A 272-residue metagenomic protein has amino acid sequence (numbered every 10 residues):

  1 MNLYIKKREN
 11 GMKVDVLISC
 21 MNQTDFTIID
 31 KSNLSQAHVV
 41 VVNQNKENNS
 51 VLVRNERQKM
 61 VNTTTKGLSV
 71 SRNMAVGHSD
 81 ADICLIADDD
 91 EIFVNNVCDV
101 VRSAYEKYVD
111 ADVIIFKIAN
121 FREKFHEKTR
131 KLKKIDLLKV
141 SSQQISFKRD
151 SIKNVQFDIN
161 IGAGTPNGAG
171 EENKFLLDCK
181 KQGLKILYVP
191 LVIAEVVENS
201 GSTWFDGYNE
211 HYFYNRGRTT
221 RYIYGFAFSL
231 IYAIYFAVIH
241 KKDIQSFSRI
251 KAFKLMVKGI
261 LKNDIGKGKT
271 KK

Functional and structural regions predicted by a protein language model:
M1-S32: N-proximal low-complexity "stem/linker" segments adjacent to membrane-targeting elements
D25-N62: Acidic donor-binding segment of Leloir-type glycosyltransferases
T63-S79: Glycine-rich, basic loop-to-helix element that forms the pyrophosphate-binding segment of sugar-nucleotide handling
C84: Short aromatic/hydrophobic "clamp" motif used to bind/position activated sugar donors
N96-K128: Conserved donor NDP-sugar-binding/catalytic core segment of glycosyltransferases
G162-K174: Acidic donor-binding loop at a coil-to-helix junction in glycosyltransferase catalytic cores that engages
G183-E195, F228: Catalytic beta-strand/loop signature of glycosyltransferases that borders the donor
G207-K272: Non-catalytic, C-terminal membrane-associated alpha-helical segments of glycosyltransferases
